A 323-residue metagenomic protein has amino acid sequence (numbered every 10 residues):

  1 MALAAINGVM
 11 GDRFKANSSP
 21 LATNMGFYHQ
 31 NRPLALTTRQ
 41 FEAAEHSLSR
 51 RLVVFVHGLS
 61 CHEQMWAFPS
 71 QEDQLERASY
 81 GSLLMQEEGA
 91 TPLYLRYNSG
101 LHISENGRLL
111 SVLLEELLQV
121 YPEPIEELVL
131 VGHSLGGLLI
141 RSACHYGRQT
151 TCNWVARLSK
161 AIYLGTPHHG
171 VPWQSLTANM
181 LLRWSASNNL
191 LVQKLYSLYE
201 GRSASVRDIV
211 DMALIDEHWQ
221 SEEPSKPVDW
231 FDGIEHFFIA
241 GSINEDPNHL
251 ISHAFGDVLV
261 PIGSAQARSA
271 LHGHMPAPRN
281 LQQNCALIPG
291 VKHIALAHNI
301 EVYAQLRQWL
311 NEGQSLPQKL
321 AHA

Functional and structural regions predicted by a protein language model:
M1-D73, G81-L83, E87-L95, I300-A304 (+1 more regions): Flexible, membrane-associating and regulatory peripheral segments of lipid-active enzymes
M1-G11, H145-A323: Helical cap/lid subdomain of alpha/beta-hydrolase-fold lipid enzymes that gates access to the catalytic pocket
Q30-A43, L113-L118, V206-V228: A Trp-anchored, charged/polar loop motif used as the substrate-binding/catalytic surface of acyl/ester-handling
E63-E76, S252, G256, V260: Glycine- and acidic-residue-enriched helix-capping/strand-helix junction motifs
M65-P69, E105-R108, C144-H145, S175-L176: Short coil/turn segments at secondary-structure boundaries
L101-V120: Alpha/beta-hydrolase active-site loop
E127-G132, L164: Short beta-strand immediately N-terminal to the catalytic nucleophile in serine-hydrolase-like folds
V131-I140: Gly/Ala-rich beta-loop-alpha elbow adjacent to hydrolase catalytic centers
